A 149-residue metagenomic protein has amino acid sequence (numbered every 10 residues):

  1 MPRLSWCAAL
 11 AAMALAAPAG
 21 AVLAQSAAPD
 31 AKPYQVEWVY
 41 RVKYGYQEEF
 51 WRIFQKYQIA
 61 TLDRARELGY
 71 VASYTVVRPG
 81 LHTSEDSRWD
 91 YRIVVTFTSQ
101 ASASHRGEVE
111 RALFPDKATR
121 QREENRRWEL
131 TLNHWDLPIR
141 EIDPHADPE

Functional and structural regions predicted by a protein language model:
M1-A11: Bacterial N-terminal signal peptides that target proteins for export
A9, I53, H105-R106: Generic alpha-helical secondary-structure signal
A12-A17: Core hydrophobic alpha-helical transmembrane segments of single-pass membrane proteins
A19-A24: Sec/Tat signal peptide C-region and signal peptidase I cleavage site
P29, A60, R64-A72, D86-D90 (+1 more regions): An amphipathic, aromatic/His-enriched active-site/gating alpha helix that lines ligand/cofactor pockets
D30-G45: Acidic/histidine-rich, surface-exposed loop or edge segments in extracytoplasmic proteins
E37, R41, V76-P79, T96-F97 (+1 more regions): Active-site-proximal beta-strand/loop segments in catalytic clefts of secreted hydrolases
K43-W89: N-terminal, post-signal-peptide region of Sec/Tat-exported proteins
